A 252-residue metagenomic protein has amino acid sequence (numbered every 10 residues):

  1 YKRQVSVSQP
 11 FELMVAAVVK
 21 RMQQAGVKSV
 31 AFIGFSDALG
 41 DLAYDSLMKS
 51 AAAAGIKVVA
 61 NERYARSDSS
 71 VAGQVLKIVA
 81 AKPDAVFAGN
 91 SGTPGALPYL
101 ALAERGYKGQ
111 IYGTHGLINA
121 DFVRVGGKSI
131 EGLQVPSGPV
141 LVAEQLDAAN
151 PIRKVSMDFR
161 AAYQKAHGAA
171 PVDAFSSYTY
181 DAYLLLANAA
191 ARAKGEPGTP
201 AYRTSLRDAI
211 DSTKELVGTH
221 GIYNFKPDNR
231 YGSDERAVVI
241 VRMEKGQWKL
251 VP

Functional and structural regions predicted by a protein language model:
Y1-P252: Extracytosolic ligand-binding ectodomains
